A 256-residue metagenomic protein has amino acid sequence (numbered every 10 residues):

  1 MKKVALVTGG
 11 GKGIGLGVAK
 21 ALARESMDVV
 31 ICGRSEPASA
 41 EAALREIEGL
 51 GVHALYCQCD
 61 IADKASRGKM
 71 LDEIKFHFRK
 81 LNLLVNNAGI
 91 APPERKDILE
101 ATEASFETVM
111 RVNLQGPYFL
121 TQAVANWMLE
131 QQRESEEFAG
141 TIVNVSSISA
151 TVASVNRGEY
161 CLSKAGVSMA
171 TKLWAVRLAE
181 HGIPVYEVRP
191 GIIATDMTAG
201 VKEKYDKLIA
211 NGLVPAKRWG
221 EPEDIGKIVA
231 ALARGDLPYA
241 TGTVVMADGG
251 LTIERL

Functional and structural regions predicted by a protein language model:
G11-G13: Conserved glycine-rich cofactor-binding loop
R95, G212-L213, A230, T241-L256: Short C-terminal tail/terminal secondary-structure segment of NAD(P)H-dependent dehydrogenase/reductase domains
R95-I98, T102-E107, A210: Substrate-binding pocket helix/loop in short-chain dehydrogenase/reductase
T121, S163, T171: Active-site helix of classical SDR
N126, V176-R177, P238: Alpha-helical segment proximal to the catalytic Tyr-Lys
S147: Residue(s) in the substrate-gating loop at a strand-loop-helix junction that position the organic substrate next
A179, P184, A240-G242: Short, small/polar-rich loop/turn modules that mediate ligand/substrate recognition or access, typified
